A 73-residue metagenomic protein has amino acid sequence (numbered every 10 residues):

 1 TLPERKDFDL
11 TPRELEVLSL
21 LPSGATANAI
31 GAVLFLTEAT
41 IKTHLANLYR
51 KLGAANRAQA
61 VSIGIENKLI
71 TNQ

Functional and structural regions predicted by a protein language model:
T1-L20, Q73: Regulatory hinge/linker segments at domain boundaries that couple sensory/effector modules to output domains
E14-E16, E38, E66: Acidic-residue sensor for enzyme active/binding pockets
V17-S19, I41, L45, T71: Intrinsically disordered, low-complexity segments enriched in glycine/proline and serine/threonine
S19-S23, I65: Short, locally clustered residues in the helix-turn-helix/winged-helix DNA-binding domain
G24-Q59: Recognition helix of helix-turn-helix DNA-binding domains
G53-A55, A60-T71: Flexible loop/N-cap segments at domain edges
